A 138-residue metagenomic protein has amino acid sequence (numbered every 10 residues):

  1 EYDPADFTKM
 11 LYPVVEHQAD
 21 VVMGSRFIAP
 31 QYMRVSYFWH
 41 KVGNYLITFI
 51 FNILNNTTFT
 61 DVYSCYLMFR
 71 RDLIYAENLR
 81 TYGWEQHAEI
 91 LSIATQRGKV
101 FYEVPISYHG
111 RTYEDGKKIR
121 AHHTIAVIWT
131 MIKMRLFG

Functional and structural regions predicted by a protein language model:
E1: Acidic metal-phosphate-binding loop of nucleotide-sugar-dependent transferases
P4-W84, G110-W129: Acceptor/aglycone-binding surface of glycosyltransferases and processive sugar-polymer synthases
T57-T58, L79-Y82, L91-H109: Catalytic donor-sugar/metal-binding loop of nucleotide-sugar-dependent glycosyltransferases
A88: Change "...and in nucleic-acid phosphodiester-cleaving endonucleases..." to "...and in nucleic-acid processing enzymes
I93-T95, I119-A121, G138: Short, charged/polar low-complexity linear motifs in solvent-exposed/disordered segments
V127-G138: C-terminal, non-catalytic tails of nucleotide-sugar-dependent glycosyltransferases
